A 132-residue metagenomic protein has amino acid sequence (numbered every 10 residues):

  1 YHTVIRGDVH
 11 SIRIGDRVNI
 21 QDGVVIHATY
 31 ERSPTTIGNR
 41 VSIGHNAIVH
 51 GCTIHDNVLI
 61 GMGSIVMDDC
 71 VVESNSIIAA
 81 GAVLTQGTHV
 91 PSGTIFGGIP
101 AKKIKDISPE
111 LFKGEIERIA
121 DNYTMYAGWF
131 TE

Functional and structural regions predicted by a protein language model:
D8, I14-D16, D22-V25, T29 (+2 more regions): Glycine-rich hexapeptide-repeat left-handed beta-helix
S42: Short proline/glycine- and basic residue-enriched helix-capping loop/turn segments at helix->loop/beta transitions
